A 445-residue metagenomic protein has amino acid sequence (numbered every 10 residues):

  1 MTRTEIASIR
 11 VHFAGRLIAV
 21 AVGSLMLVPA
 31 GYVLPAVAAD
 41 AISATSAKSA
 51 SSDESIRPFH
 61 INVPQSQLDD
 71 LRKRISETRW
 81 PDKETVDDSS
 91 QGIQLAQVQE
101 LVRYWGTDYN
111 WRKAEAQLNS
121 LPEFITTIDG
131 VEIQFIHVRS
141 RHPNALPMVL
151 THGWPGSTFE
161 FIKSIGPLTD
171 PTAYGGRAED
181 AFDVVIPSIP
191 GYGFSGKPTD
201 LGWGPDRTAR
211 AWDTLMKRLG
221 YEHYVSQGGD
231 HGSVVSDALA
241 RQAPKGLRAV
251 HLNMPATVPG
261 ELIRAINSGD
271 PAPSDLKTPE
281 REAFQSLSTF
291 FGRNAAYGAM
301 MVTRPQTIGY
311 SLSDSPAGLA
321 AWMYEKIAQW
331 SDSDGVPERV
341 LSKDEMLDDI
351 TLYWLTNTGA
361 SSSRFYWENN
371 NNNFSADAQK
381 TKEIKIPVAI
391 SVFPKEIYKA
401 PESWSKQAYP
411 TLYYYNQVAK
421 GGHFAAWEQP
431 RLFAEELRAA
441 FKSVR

Functional and structural regions predicted by a protein language model:
Q67-R139, N144, E345, W354-N357 (+1 more regions): Non-catalytic accessory segments flanking enzyme active sites
W111-K113, G176, I189-W203, D237: Glycine-rich "HGGG/HGxG" loop immediately N-terminal to the catalytic nucleophile of the alpha/beta-hydrolase
A145-G153: Short beta-strand element of the alpha/beta-hydrolase
W154-G166: The serine-hydrolase catalytic nucleophile loop
P167, P171-Y174, E222-A272: Conserved hydrolase catalytic core segment
L168-F194: Conserved alpha/beta-hydrolase
D206-Y224: Conserved acidic catalytic loop of the alpha/beta-hydrolase fold
G292, M300-R445: C-terminal subdomain of alpha/beta-hydrolase-fold enzymes, centered on the catalytic histidine and its supporting
